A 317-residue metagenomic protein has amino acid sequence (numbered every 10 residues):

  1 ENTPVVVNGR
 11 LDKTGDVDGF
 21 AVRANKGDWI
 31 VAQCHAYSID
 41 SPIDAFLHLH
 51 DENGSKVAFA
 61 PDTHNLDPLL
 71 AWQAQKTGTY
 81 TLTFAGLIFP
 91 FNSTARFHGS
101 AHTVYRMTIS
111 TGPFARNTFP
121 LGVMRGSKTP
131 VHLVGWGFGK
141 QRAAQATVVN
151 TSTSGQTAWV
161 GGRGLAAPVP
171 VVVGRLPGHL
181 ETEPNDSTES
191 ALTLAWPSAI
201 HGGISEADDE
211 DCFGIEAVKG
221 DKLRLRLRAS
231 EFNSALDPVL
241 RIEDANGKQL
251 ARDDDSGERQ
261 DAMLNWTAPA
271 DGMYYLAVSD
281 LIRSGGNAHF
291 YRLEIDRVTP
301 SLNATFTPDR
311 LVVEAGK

Functional and structural regions predicted by a protein language model:
E1-T3, R163-S198: Predominantly extracellular/luminal regions of secreted and cell-surface proteins, especially disulfide-bonded
P4-S154, W159-G164, V172-V173, W196-F290 (+1 more regions): Acidic, Ser/Thr/Pro-rich low-complexity intrinsically disordered segments
